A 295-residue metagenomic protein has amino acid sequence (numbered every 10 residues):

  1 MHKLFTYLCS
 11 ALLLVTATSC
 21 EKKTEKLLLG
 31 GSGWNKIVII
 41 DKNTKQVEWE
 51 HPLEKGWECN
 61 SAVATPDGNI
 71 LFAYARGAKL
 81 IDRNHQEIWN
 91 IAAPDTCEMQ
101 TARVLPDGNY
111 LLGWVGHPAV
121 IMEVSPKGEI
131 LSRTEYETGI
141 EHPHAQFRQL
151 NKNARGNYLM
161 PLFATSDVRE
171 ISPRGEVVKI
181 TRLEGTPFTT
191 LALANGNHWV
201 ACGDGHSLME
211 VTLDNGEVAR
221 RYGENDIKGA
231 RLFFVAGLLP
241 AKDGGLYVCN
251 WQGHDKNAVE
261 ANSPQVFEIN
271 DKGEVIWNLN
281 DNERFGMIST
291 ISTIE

Functional and structural regions predicted by a protein language model:
M1-L8: Bacterial N-terminal signal peptides that target proteins for export
L8, L12-T24: Bacterial Sec-dependent signal peptides at the C-terminal "C-region" and cleavage site
K23-E295: Histidine-/acidic-rich catalytic cores in large beta-rich domains
